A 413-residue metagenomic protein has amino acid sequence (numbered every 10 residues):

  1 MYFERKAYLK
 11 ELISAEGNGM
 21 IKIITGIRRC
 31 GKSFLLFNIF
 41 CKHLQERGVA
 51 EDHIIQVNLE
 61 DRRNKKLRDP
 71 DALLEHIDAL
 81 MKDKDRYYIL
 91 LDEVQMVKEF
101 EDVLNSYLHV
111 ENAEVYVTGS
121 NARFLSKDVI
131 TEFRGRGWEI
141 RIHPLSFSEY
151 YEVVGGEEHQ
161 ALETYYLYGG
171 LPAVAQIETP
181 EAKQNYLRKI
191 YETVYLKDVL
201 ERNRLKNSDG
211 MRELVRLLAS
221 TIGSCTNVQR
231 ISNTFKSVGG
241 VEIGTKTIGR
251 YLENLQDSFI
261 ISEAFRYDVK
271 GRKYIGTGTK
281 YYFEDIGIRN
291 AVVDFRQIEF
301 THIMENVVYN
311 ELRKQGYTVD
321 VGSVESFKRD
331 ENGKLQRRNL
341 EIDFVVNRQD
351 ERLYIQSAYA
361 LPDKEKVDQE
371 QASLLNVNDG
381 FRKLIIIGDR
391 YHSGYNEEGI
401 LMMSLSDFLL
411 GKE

Functional and structural regions predicted by a protein language model:
Y2, S148-E325: Interdomain hinge/linker elements that couple catalytic modules in large macromolecular machines
Y2, T25, F34, C41 (+3 more regions): A cross-kingdom feature that marks ATP-driven nucleic-acid transaction machinery
Y2-G19: Pre-Walker A adenine-sensing motif
G19-F37: Walker A/P-loop nucleotide-binding motif
Q45-D61: Conserved catalytic segments around the Walker B and adjacent sensor/switch elements of P-loop NTPase domains
Q56-D85: Short glycine-rich substrate-engagement loop in P-loop NTPases that contacts/grips substrate
E114-S120, R141: Structural recognition of the conserved hydrophobic beta-strand(s) that form the central parallel beta-sheet of P-loop
R123-W138, V153-G155: Short regulatory helix/loop adjacent to the ATP-binding pocket of P-loop NTPases
